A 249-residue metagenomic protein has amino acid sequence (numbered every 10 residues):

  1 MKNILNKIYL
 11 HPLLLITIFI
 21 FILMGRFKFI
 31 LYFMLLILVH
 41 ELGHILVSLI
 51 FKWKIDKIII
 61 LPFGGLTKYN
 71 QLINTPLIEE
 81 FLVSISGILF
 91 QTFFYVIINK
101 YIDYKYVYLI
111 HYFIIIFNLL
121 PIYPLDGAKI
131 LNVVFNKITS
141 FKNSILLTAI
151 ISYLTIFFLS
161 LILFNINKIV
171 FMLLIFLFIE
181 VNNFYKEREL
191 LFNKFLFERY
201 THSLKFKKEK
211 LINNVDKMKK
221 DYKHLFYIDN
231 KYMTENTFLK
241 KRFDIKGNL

Functional and structural regions predicted by a protein language model:
M1-L249: Hydrophobic transmembrane alpha-helices and their immediate loop junctions in multi-pass integral membrane proteins
